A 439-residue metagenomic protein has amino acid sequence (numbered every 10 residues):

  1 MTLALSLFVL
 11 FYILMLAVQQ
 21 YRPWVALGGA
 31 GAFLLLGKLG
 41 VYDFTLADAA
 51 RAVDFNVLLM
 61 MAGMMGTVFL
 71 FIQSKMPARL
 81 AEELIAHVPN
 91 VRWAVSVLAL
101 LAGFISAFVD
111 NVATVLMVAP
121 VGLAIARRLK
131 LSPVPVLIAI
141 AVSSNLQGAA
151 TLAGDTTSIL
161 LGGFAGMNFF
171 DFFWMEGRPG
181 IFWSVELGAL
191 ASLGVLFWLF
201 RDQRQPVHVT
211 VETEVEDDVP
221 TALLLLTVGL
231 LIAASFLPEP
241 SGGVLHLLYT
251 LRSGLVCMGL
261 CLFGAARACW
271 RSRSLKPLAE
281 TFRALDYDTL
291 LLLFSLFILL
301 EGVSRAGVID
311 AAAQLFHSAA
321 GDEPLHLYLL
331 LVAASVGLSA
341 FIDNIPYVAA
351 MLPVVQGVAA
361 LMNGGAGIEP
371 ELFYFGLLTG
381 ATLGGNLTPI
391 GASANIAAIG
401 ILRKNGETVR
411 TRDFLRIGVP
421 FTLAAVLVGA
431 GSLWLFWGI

Functional and structural regions predicted by a protein language model:
M1-Q73, R79, M175-Q314, V409 (+1 more regions): Hydrophobic transmembrane alpha-helices of multi-pass small-molecule transporters
P23, N56, R92-W93, V134 (+5 more regions): Residues that define the loop-to-transmembrane-helix transition and helix capping in multi-pass membrane transporters
A32-D43, K75, I159-M167, Q203-R204 (+3 more regions): Peri-membrane helix termini and adjoining interfacial loops of integral membrane proteins
A47-V134, T289-G364: Membrane-embedded alpha-helical segments and adjacent helix-loop junctions characteristic of multi-pass solute
L80, A113-A124, L137-I138, T151-M167 (+4 more regions): Re-entrant/interfacial helical elements at transmembrane boundaries that shape and gate the permeation pathway
V91-F104, K130-Q147, F172, G177 (+3 more regions): Alpha-helical transmembrane segments of multi-pass membrane proteins
I125-T221, G365, E369, Y374 (+1 more regions): Membrane-core helix-loop-helix motifs of multi-pass transport proteins
